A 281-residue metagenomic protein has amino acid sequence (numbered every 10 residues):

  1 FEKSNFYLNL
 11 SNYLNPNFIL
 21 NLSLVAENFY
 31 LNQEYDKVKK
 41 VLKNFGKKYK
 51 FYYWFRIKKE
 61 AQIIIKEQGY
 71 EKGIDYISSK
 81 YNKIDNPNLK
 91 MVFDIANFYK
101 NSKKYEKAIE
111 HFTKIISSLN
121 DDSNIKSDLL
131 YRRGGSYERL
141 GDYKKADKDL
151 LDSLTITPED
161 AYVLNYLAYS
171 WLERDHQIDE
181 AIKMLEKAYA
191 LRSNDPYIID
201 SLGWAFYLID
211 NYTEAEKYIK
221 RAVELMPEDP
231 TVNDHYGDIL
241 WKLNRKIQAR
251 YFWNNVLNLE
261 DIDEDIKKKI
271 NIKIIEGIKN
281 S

Functional and structural regions predicted by a protein language model:
L14, K47-Y49, K83-I84, S118-D122 (+4 more regions): Structural marker of alpha-solenoid helical repeat scaffolds
N21, F55-R56, M91, I125 (+5 more regions): TPR alpha-solenoid repeat register
L24, K59, D94, R132 (+4 more regions): Canonical tetratricopeptide repeat
E27, Q62, N97, G135 (+3 more regions): Residue-level recognition of tetratricopeptide repeat
L31-N32, K66-E67, N101, R132-G135 (+5 more regions): Register position in tetratricopeptide repeats
H235, K242-S281: Terminal, low-structured helical/coil segments at or just beyond the last alpha-helical repeat
